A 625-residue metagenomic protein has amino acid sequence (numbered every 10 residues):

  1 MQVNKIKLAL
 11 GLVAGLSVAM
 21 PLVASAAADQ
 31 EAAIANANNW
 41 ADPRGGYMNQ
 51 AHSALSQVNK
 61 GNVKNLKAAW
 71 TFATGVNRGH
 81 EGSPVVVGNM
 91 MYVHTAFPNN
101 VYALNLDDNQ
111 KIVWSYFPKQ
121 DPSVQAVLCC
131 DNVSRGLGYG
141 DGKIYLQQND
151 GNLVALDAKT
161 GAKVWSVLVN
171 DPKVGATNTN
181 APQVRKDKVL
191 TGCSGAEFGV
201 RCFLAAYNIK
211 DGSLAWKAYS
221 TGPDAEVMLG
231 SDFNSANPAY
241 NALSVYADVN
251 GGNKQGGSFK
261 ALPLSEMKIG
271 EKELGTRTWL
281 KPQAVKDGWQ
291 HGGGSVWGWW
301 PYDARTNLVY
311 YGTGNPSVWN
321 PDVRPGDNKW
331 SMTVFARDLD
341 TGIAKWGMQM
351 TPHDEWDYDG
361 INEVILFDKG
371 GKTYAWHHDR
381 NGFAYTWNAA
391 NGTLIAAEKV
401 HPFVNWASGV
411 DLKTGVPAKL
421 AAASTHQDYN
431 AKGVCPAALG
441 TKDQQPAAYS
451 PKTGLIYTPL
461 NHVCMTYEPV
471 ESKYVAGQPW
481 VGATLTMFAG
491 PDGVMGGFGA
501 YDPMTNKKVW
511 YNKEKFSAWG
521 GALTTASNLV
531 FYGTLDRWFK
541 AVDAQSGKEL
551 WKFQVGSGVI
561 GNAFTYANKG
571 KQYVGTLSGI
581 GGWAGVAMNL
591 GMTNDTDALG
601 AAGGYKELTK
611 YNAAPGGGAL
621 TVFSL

Functional and structural regions predicted by a protein language model:
A27-T74, K111-A126, A162-D171, S213-G222 (+9 more regions): Aromatic (tryptophan-biased) beta-strands that constitute blades/sheets of beta-rich domains
A37-R44, G79-N100, A126-L153, T177-R201 (+9 more regions): Repeat-blade elements of multi-bladed beta-propeller folds
F72-V85, F97-D141, D171-K173, W346 (+2 more regions): Blade-loop segments of beta-propeller domains
N105-N109, D157-T160, I209-D211, L339-T341 (+3 more regions): Short loop/turn segments that connect beta-strands within beta-propeller blades
T177-L214, E355-V410, A423-C435, L439-Q444 (+1 more regions): Repeat-solenoid scaffold signature
K260-A384, N388-T393, E398-P402, L439-Q444 (+1 more regions): Beta-propeller domains
F564-L625: Blade-level signature of beta-propeller repeat domains, shared across WD40, Kelch, NHL, RCC1 and BNR/Asp-box propellers
